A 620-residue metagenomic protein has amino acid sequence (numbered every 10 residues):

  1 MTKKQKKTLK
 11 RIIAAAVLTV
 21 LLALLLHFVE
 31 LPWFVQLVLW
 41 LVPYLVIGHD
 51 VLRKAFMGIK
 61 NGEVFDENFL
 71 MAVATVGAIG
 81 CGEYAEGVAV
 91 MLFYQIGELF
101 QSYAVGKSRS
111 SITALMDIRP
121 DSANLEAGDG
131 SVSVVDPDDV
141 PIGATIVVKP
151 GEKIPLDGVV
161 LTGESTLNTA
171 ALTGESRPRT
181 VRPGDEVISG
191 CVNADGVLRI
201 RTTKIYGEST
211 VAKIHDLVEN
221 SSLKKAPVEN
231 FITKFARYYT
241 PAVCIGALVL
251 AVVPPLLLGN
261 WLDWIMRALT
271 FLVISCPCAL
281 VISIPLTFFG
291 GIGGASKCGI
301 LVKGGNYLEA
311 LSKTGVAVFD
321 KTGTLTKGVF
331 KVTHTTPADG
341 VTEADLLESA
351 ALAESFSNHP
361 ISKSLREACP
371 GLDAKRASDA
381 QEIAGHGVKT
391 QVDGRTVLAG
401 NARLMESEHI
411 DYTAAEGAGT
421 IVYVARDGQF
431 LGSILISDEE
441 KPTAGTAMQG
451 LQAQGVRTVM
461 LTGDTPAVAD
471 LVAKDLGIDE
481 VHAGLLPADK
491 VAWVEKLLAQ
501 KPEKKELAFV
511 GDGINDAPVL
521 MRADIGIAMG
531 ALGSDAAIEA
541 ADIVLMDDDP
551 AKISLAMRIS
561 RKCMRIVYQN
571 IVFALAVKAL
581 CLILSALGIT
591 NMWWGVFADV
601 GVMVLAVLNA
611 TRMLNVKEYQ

Functional and structural regions predicted by a protein language model:
M1-A16, Y239: N-terminal membrane topogenic signal
T2, A23-H27, W33, L39-E126 (+6 more regions): Actuator/coupling domain of P-type ATPases
A15-L18, N230-W261, R267-F288, Y568-F597: Bilayer-spanning, highly hydrophobic alpha-helical transmembrane segments
F56-F65, F100-T113, L286-G305, T611-Q620: Juxtamembrane helix-loop transition segments at the membrane interface in multi-pass membrane proteins
A72, D121, L172, F231 (+3 more regions): Conserved catalytic phosphorylation-site environment of P-type ATPases
K149, V332-R457, P466, D475-V494: P-type ATPase nucleotide-binding
V392-G394, T420, R426-Q569: Conserved ATP-binding TGD loop and adjacent catalytic N/P-domain core of P-type ATPases
K501-K504, A541, M546-Q620: Membrane-embedded transport module
